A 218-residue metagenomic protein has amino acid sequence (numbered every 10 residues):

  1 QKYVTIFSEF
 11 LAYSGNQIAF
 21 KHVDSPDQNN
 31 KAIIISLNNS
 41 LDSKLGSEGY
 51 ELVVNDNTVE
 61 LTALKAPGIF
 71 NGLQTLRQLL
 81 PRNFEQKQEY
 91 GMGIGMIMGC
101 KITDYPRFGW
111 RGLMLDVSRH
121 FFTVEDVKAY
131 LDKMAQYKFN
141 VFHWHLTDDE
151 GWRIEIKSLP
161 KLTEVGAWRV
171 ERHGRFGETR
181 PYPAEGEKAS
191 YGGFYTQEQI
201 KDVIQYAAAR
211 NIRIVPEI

Functional and structural regions predicted by a protein language model:
Q1-W110: Contiguous, structured surface segment used for ligand recognition
A63, R111-V124, P181-E198: The substrate-binding groove and active-site-proximal loops of carbohydrate-active enzymes, especially glycoside
K65, L113, M134, I214: Conserved, mostly hydrophobic/aromatic
I69, V127, T196, I200: Aromatic/hydrophobic pocket-lining residues that form the small-molecule binding cavity in soluble enzyme cores
P106, E150-A209: Aromatic- and acidic-residue-enriched carbohydrate-binding clefts of CAZyme catalytic domains
F108-R111, K138-N140, A208-I212: Short, well-ordered coil/turn segments that N-cap beta-strands
L115-D149, R153: A conserved hydrophobic secondary-structure block that centers on an alpha-helix together with its immediately flanking
Y130, V203, I214: Aromatic/hydrophobic pocket-lining residues that form π-stacking "cages" and hydrophobic walls in ligand
